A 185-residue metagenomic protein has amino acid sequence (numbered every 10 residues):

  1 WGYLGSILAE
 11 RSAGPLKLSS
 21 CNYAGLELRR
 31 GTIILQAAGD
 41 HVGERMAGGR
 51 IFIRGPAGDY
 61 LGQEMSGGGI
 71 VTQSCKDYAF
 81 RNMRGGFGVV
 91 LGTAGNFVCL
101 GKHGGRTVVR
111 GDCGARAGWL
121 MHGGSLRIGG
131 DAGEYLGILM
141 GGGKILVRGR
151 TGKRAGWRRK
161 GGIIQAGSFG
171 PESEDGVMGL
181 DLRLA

Functional and structural regions predicted by a protein language model:
W1-H122, D131-E134, I138, K153 (+2 more regions): Charge-rich, low-hydrophobicity low-complexity segments
S125-R127, K144-L146, R150: Active-site/ligand-binding-proximal alpha/beta "capping" segment
G141: The conserved glycine-aromatic submotif of the RRM
